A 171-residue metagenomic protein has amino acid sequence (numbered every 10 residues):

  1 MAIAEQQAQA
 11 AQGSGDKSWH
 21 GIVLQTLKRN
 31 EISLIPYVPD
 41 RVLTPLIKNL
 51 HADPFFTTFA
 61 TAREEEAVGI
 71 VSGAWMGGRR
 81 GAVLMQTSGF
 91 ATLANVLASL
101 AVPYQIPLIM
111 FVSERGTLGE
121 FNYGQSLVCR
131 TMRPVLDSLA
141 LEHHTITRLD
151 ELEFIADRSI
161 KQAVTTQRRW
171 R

Functional and structural regions predicted by a protein language model:
A2-R171: Thiamine diphosphate
